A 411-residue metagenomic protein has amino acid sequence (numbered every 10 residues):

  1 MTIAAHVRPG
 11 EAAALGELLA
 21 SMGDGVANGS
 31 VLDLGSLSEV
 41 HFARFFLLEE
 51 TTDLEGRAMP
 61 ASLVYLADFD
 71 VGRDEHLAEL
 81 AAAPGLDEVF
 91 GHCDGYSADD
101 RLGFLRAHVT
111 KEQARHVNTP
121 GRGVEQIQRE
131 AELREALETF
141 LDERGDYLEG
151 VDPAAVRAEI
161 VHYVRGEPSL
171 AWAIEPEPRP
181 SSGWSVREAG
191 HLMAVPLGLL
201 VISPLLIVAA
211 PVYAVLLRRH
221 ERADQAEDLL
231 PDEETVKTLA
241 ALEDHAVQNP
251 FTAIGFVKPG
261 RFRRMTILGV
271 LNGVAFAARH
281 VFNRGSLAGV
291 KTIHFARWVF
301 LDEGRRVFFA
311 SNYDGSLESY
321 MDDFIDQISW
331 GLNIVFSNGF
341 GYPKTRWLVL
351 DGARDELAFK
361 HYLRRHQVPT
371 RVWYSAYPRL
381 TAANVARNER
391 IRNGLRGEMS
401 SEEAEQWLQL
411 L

Functional and structural regions predicted by a protein language model:
M1-H41, E50-T52, P60-S62, D68-R73 (+5 more regions): Short S/T/G/P-rich N-terminal loop/turn motif that feeds into the first structured element of a domain
A27-S30, V89-H92, A277-V281, D322-I325 (+1 more regions): Glycine-rich loops and low-complexity Gly/Arg-rich segments that provide flexible linkers or classic glycine-based
F45, A296-F300: Short edge beta-strands and adjacent turn/loop segments
E55-R57, V299: Short, charge-rich binding segments
S62-V64, G85-G91, Y96-A98, F308 (+1 more regions): Enriched for short, Lys/Arg-rich terminal
A67-D87, S311-L332: Hydrophobic, ordered structural segments
H76-E79, R101-F104, W347: Acidic/proline-rich low-complexity IDRs
L86-D100, W330-R346: Conserved short beta-strand edge segments in small beta-sheet-based binding/regulatory domains
